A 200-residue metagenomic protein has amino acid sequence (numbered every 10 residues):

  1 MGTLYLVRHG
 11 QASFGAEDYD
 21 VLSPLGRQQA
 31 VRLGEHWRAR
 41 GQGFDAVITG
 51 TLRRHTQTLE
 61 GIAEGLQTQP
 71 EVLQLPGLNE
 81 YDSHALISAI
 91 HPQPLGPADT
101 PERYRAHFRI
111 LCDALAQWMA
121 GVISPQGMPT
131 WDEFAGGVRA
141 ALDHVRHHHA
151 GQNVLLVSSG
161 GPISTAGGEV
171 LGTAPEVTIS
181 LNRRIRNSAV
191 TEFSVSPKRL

Functional and structural regions predicted by a protein language model:
T3-V7, Q152-S158: Beta-strand elements within well-structured catalytic alpha/beta cores of enzymes that handle phosphate/sulfate esters
T3-Y5, G10-G61, T130-A135: Loop-to-helix element that buttresses phosphate recognition and phosphoryl-transfer chemistry
G10, G160-G161: Active-site metal-binding loops of divalent metal-dependent hydrolases
D18-Y19, S83-A89, G168-E169: Short aromatic-enriched loop/helix-cap "lid" or pocket-rim segments at secondary-structure transitions that line
G34-I110: Phosphate-coordination/substrate-recognition cap region in phosphate-metabolizing enzymes
R40-G43, V145-G151: Glycine-rich phosphate-binding loop signature in dinucleotide/nucleotide-binding domains
A98-E133: Short glycine/proline- and acidic residue-enriched helix-loop micro-motifs that form flexible lids or anion-recognition
A174-R199: Domain-level recognition of soluble alpha/beta enzyme cores, biased toward histidine phosphatases/phosphomutases
